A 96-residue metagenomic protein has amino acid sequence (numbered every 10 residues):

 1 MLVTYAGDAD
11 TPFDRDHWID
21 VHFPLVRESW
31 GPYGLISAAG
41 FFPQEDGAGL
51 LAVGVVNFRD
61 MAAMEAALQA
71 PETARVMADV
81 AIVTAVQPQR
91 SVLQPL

Functional and structural regions predicted by a protein language model:
M1-L96: Macromolecular interaction modules
